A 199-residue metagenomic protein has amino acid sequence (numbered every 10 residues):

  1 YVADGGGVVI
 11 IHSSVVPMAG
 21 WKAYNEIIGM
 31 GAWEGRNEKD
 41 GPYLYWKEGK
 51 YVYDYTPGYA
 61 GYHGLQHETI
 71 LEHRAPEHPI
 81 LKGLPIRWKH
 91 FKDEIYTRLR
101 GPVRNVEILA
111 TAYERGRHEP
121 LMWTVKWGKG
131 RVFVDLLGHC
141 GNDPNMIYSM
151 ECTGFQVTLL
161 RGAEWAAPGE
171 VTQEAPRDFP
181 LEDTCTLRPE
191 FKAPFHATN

Functional and structural regions predicted by a protein language model:
Y1-D4, I27, W165, G169: Structured segments of extracytoplasmic/periplasmic soluble domains in secreted or envelope-associated proteins
A3-V8, W127-G130: A short helix->loop->beta-strand "cap" motif at the edges of active sites that frequently abuts
G7, S14-V15, G138: Catalytic metal-binding/acid-base residues of hydrolase active sites
G7-V9, L109, F133: Structural detector of well-ordered beta-strand residues that form the stable sheet scaffold of enzyme domains
I11-G116, A175-N199: An acidic, glycine-rich "communication" segment
I95-T97, L121-V125: Hydrophobic/aromatic beta-strand elements that line small-molecule binding cavities or substrate pockets in beta-rich
N105, G116-E119, K126-N199: Extracellular ligand-binding/catalytic regions of CAZymes and related secreted enzymes and adhesion modules
